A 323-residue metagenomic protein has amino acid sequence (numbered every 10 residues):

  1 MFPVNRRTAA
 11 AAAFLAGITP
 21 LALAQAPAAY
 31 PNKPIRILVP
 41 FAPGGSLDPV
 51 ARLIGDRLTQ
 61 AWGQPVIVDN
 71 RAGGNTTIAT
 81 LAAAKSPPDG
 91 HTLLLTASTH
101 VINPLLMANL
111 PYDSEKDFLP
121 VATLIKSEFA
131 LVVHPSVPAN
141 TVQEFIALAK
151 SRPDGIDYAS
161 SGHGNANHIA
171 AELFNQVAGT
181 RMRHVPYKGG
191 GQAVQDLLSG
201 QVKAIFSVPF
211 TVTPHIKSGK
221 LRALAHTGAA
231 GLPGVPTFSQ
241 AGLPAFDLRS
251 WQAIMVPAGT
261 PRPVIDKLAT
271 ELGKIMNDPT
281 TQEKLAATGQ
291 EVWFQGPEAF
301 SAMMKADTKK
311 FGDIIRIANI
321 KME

Functional and structural regions predicted by a protein language model:
M1-A13: N-terminal secretory signal peptides and thylakoid transit peptides that target proteins across membranes
T19-L21: N-terminal signal peptide c-region/cleavage motif recognized by signal peptidases
A24-K116, G155, G179-A204, V208 (+3 more regions): N-terminal (or domain-start) structured segment
N32-P34, V177-T180, K217, Q240 (+1 more regions): An extracytoplasmic/periplasmic, membrane-proximal ligand-sensing/linker region
K85-H91, L105-Q192, F238, W251-K284: Hinge/capping helix and adjacent helix->loop/strand transition within the periplasmic-binding protein
L95-H100, S160, A170, G190 (+4 more regions): Beta->alpha turn/N-cap motifs
K126, V212-N277, A306-K309: C-terminal lobe and pocket-closing loops of periplasmic/extracytoplasmic Venus-flytrap solute-binding proteins
